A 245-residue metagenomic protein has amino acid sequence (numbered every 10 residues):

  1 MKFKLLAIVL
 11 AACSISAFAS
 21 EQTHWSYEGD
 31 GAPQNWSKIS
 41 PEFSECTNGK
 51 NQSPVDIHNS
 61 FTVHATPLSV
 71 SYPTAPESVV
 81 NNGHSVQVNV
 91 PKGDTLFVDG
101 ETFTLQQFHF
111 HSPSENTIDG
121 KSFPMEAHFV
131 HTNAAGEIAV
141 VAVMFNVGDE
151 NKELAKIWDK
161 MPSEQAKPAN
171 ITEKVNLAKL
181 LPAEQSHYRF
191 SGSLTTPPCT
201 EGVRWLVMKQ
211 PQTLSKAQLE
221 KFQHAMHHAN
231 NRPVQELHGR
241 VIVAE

Functional and structural regions predicted by a protein language model:
F3-K4, F18-E245: Alpha-carbonic anhydrase
L6-A12: Hydrophobic helical h-region of N-terminal Sec-dependent signal peptides in bacterial secretory/periplasmic proteins
S14-S16: N-terminal signal peptide c-region/cleavage motif recognized by signal peptidases
